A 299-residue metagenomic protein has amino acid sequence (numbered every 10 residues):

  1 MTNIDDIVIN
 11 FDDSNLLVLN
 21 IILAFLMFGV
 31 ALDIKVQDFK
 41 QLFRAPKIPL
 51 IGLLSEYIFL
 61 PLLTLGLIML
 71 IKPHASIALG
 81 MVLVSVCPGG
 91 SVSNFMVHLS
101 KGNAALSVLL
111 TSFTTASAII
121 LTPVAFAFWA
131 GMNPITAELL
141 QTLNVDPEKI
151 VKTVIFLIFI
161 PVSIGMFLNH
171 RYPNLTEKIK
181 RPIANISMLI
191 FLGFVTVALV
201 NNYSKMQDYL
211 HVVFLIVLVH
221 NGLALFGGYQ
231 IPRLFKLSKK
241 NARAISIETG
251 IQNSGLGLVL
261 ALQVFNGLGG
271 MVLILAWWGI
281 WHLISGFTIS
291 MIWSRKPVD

Functional and structural regions predicted by a protein language model:
M1-D299: Alpha-helical transmembrane segments of multi-pass small-molecule/ion transporters
